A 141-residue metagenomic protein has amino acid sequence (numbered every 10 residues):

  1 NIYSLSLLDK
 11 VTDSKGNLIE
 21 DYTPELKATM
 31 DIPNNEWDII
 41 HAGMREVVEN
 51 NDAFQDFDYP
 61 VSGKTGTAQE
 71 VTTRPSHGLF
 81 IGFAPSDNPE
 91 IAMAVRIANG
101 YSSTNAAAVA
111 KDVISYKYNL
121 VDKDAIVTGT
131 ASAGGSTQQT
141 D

Functional and structural regions predicted by a protein language model:
N1-T29, N35, H41-D124: Active-site beta-strand/loop architecture of penicillin-binding DD-peptidases
D124-D141: Short, highly charged C-terminal tails/helix-capping segments
